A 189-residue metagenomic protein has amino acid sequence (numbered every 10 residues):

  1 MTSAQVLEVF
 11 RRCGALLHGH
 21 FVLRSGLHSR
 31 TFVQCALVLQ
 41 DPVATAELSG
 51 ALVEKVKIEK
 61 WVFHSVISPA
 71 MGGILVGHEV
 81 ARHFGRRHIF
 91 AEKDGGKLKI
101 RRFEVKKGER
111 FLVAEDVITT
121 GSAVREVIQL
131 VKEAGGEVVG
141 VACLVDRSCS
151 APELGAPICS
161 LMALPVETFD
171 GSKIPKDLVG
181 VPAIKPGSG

Functional and structural regions predicted by a protein language model:
M1-G189: PRPP-associated nucleotide enzymes
